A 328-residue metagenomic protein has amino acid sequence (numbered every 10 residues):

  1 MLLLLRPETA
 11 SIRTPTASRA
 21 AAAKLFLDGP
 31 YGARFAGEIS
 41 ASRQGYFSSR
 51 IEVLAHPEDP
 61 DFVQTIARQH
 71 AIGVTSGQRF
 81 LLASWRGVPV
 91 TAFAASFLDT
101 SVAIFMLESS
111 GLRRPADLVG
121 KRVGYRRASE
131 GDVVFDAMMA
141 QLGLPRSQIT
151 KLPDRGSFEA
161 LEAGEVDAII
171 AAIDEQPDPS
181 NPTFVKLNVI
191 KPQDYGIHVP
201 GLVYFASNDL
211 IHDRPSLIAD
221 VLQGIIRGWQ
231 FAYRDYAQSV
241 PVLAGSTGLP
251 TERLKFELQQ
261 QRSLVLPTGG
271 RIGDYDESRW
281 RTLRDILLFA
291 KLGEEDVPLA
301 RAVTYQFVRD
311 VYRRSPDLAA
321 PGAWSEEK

Functional and structural regions predicted by a protein language model:
M1-A22, L318-K328: Short, low-complexity disordered leader/linker segments with a strong preference for bacterial N-terminal type II
R13-L152, F158-A160, D167-I173, K186-P192 (+2 more regions): Short, glycine-/small- and polar/acidic-enriched structural segments that line small-molecule recognition paths
S42-R43, S84, A140, N181 (+3 more regions): Short polybasic/polar patches that bind polyanions
E52-A55, F256-R262, V297-R309: Short linear loop/turn motifs
G73, E165, Q260-E277, T304-A320: Short amphipathic alpha-helical segments at helix boundaries and their inter-helical linkers
Q78, G156-G248: Pocket-lining segment of extracytoplasmic ligand-binding domains
R214-G293: Secondary-structure end/capping motifs
L288-K328: Conserved C-terminal helix/tail region of periplasmic/extracytoplasmic solute-binding proteins
